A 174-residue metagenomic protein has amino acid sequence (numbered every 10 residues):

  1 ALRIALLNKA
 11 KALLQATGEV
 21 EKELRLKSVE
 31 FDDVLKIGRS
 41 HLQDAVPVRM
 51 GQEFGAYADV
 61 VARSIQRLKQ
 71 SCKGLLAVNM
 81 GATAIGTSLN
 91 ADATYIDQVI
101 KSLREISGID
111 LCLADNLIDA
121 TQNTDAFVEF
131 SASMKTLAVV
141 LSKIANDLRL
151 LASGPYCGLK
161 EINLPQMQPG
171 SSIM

Functional and structural regions predicted by a protein language model:
A1-M174: Conserved, well-structured ligand/cofactor-binding cores
